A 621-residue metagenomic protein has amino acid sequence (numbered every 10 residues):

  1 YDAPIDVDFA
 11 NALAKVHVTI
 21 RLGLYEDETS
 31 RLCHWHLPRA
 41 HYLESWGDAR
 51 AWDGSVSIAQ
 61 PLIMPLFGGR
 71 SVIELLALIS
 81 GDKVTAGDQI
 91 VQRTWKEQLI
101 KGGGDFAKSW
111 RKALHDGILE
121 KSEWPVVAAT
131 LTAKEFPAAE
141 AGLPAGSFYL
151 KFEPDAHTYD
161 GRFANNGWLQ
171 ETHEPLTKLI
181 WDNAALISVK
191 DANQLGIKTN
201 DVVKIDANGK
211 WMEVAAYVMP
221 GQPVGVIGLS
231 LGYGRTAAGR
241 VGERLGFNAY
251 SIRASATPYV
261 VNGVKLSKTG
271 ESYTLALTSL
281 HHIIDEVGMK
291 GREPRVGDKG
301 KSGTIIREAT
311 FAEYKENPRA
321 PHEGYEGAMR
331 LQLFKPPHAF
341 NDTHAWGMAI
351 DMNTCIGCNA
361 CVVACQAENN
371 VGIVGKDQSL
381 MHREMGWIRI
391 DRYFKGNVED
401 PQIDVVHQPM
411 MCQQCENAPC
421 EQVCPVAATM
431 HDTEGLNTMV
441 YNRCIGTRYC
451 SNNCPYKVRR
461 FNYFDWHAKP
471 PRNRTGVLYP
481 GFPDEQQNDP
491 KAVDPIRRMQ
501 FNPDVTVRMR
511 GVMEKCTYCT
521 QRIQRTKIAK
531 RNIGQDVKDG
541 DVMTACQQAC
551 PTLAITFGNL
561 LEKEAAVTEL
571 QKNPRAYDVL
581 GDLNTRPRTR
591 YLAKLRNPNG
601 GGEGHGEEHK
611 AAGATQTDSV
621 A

Functional and structural regions predicted by a protein language model:
Y1-L66, G81, K96-I388, A621: A cross-kingdom feature strongest in bacterial/archaeal respiratory oxidoreductases
D27, L43-W46, V72-L75, T158 (+2 more regions): A short acidic, often aromatic-flanked loop/helix-cap motif at beta-alpha or helix-coil junctions that lines enzyme
G47-R50, F67-G68, G161-A164, V226-L229 (+6 more regions): Short conserved micro-motifs at the rims of enzyme active sites and ligand-binding pockets
A49, V56, G68-V72, V84 (+2 more regions): Generic structural signal for well-ordered, non-membrane alpha-helical segments in soluble metabolic enzymes
W52-P61, I79, D88-V91, D342-H344 (+2 more regions): Short acidic (Asp/Glu) and glycine-rich catalytic loops that position anionic groups and cofactors
S57, P61, I73-A77, N452 (+1 more regions): Residues on a specific face of well-ordered alpha-helices
R70-K96: Non-catalytic, well-ordered alpha-helical segments in soluble enzyme domains
A256-A621: Non-ligating segments of multi-cofactor redox enzymes
